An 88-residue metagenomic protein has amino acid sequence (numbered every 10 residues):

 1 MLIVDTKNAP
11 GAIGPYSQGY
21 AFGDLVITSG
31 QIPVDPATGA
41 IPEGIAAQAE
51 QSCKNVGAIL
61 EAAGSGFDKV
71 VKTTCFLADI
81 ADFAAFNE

Functional and structural regions predicted by a protein language model:
M1-E88: Short, polar/acidic, helix-capping and beta-turn segments at strand->helix junctions that line the mouths
